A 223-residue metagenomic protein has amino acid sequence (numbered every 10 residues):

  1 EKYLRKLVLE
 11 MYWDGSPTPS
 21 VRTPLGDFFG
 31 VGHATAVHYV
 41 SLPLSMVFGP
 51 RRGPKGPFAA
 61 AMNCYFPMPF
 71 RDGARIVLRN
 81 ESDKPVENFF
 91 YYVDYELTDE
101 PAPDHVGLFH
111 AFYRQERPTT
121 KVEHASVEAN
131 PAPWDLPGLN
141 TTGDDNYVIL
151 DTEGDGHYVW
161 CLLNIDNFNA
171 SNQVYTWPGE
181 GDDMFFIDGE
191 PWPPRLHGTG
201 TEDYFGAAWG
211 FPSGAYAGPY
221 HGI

Functional and structural regions predicted by a protein language model:
K2-I223: Beta-strand-centric surfaces of beta-sandwich/beta-rich domains
